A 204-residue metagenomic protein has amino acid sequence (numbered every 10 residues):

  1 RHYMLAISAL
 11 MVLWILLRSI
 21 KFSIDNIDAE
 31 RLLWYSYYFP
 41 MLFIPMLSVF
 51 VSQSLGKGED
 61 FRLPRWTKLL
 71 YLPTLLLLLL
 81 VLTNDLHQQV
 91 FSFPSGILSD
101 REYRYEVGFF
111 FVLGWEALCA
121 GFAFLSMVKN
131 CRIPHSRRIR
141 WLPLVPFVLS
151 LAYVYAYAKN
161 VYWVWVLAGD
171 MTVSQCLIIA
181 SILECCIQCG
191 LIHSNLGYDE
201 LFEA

Functional and structural regions predicted by a protein language model:
R1-D25, L33-F50, L70-L86, L142-N160: Hydrophobic alpha-helical transmembrane segments of multi-pass membrane proteins
R1-M4, I27, Q53-T67, M127-I139: Membrane-interface helix-boundary motifs at transmembrane edges
F22-L32, F93-S99: Membrane-interface interhelical loops and short amphipathic "cap" helices that link adjacent transmembrane segments
W34-P45, D100-A117, P143, L167-A180: Alpha-helical transmembrane segments of polytopic membrane proteins
L47-Q53, F111-H135, A180-Q188: Alpha-helical transmembrane segments in multipass membrane proteins, preferentially the mid-helix core
L80-S126, Y155-D170: Extracellular-loop-to-transmembrane junctions of the mid-late helices
C131-D199: Interfacial "cap-and-anchor" motif at the non-cytosolic start of specific transmembrane alpha-helices
F202-A204: Conserved long alpha-helical elements within nucleotide-processing catalytic cores of c-di-GMP signaling and class III
